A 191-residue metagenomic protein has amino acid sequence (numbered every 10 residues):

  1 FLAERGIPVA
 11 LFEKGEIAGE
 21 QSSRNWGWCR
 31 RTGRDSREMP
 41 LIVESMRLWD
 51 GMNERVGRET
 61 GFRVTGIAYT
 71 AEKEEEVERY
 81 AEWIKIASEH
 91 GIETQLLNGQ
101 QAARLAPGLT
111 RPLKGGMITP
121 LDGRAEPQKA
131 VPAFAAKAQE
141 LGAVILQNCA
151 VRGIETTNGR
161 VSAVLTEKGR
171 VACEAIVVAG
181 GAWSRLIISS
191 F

Functional and structural regions predicted by a protein language model:
F1, S23, E82, I188-F191: Short amphipathic alpha-helical segments
A3-N25: Glycine-rich FAD pyrophosphate-binding loop
G6-P8, G91, G142: Glycine-centered short loops/turns at secondary-structure junctions
V9, T94, I176: Hydrophobic anchor at the start of a short beta-strand that flanks the dinucleotide cofactor-binding loop
E13, N98-G99, Q147-C149: Short loop/edge segments at beta-strand edges and connector loops that shape dinucleotide/nucleotide cofactor-binding
W26-L105: Dinucleotide-binding Rossmann-like beta1-alpha1 core, especially the glycine-rich loop that anchors the ADP
E59-Y69, W83, L96, A103-L141 (+1 more regions): Helix-loop-beta segment of a Rossmann-like dinucleotide-binding subdomain
M117-A175, A179-L186: Helical element adjacent to the flavin cofactor pocket in flavoenzyme catalytic cores
